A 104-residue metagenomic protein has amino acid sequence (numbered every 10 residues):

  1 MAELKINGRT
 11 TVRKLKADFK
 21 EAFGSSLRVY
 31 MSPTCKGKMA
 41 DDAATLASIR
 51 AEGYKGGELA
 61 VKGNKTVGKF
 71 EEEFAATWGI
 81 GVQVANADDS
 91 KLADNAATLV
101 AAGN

Functional and structural regions predicted by a protein language model:
M1-G56, K65: Acidic (E/D-rich), amphipathic helical modules within compact regulatory domains
A40-N86, S90-G103: Short, solvent-exposed interaction modules
